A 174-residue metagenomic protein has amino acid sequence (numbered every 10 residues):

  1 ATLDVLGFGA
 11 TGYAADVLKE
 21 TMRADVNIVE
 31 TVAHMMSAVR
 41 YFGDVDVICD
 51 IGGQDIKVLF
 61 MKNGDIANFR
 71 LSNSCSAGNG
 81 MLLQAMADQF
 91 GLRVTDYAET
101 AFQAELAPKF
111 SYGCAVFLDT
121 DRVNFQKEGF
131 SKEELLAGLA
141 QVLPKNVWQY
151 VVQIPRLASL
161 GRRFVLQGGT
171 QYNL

Functional and structural regions predicted by a protein language model:
A1-E30: N-terminal glycine/serine-rich phosphate-binding loop of ATP-dependent small-molecule kinases, especially carbohydrate
A1-L6, V147-G161: Phosphate/pyrophosphate-binding loops at sites that engage ATP/ADP/AMP, CoA/4′-phosphopantetheine, polyphosphate
V5-G9, D44-C49: Short glycine-aspartate micro-motif
Y13-A14, V142, P155-L174: Glycine-rich phosphate-binding loops at beta-strand->alpha-helix junctions
V45-D65: Gly/Thr-rich phosphate-binding beta-strand-loop-beta motif of the actin/hexokinase/Hsp70
N63-L106: Glycine-rich phosphate-binding loop plus the immediately following alpha-helix
T120-V151: Adenine-nucleotide phosphate-binding core of ATP-dependent small-molecule kinases
